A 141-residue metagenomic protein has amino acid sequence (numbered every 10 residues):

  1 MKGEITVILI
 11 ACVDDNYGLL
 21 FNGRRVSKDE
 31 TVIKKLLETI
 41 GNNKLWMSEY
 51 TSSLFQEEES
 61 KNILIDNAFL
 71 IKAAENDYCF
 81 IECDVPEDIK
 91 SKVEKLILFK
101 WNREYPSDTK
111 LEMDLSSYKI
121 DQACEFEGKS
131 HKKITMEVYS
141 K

Functional and structural regions predicted by a protein language model:
K2-K141: Enzymes that bind and transform nitrogen-containing heteroaromatic metabolites
